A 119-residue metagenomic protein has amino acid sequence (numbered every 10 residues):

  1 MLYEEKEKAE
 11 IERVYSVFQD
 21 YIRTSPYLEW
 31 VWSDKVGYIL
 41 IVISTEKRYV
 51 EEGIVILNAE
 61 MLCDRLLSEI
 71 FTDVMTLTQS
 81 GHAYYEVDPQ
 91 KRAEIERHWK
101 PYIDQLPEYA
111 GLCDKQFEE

Functional and structural regions predicted by a protein language model:
M1-E29: Negatively charged, low-complexity tracts enriched in Asp/Glu with abundant Ser/Thr
L2, Y109-L112: Short, aromatic- and cysteine-enriched interfacial helices/patches that mediate contacts at lipid membranes
E5, V17, T45, L77-S80 (+1 more regions): Intrinsically disordered, low-complexity regions enriched for glutamine and histidine
K8-E10, Y49, A93, F117-E118: Residue-level detector of intrinsically disordered/flexible regions characterized by low predicted structural confidence
Y27-Y109: Acidic, low-complexity, intrinsically disordered interaction modules
G111-E119: Short acidic DE-rich linear segments
